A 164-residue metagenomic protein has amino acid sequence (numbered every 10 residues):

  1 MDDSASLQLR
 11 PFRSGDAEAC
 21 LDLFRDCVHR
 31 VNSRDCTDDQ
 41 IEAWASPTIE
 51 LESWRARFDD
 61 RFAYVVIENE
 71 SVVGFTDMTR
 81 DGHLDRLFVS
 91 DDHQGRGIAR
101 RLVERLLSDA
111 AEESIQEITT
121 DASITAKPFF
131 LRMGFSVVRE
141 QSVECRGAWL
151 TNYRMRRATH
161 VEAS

Functional and structural regions predicted by a protein language model:
D2-D3, A148-S164: Terminal substrate-recognition subdomain of acyl/acetyltransferases
A5-Q8: Extreme N-terminal starter segment of soluble prokaryotic enzymes
P11-G15, D22-D92, V103-R105, D109 (+3 more regions): Acetyl-CoA-dependent GNAT
G97: Conserved G/P- and acidic residue-centered "switch" motifs that form tight phosphate/ATP-binding loops in soluble
T119-D121, S136-R154: Conserved catalytic-core motifs of GNAT/GCN5-like acyltransferases
A126-K127, R146: Short secondary-structure capping/turn micro-motifs that flank functional sites
F130, F135: Conserved active-site tyrosine of GNAT-family acetyltransferases
